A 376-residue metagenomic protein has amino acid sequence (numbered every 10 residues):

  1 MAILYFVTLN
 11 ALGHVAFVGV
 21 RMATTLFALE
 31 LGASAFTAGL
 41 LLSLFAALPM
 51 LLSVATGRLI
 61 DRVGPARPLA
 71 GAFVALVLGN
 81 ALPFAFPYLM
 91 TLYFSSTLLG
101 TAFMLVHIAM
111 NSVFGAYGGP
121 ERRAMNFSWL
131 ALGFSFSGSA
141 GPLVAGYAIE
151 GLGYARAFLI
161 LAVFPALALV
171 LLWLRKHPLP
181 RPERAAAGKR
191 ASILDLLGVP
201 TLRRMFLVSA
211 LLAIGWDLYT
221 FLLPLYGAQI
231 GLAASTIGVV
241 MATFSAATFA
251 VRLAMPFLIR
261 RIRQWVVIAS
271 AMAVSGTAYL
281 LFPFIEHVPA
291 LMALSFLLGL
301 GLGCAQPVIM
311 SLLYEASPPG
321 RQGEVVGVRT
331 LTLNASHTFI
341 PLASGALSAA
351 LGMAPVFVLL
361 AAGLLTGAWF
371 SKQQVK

Functional and structural regions predicted by a protein language model:
M1, H177-F206: Juxtamembrane intracellular "pre-TM" segments in multi-pass secondary transporters
M1-A46, R204, A213-Y226, I230: Helix-loop boundary and gating motifs at the non-cytosolic
A46-V54, G138-S139, S245-F249, L253 (+1 more regions): Residue-level signature of mid-helix packing/kink "hotspots" within the transmembrane helices of 12-pass Major
L52-G64, V251-R263, S348: Helix-to-loop junctions at the C-terminal end of transmembrane segments in multipass secondary transporters
R67-A81, A162, V266-L280: Structural signature of the two symmetry-related core transmembrane helices
M90-L98, A278, P289-L297: Paired small-residue
T97-G133: Cytoplasmic helix-loop-helix junction between adjacent transmembrane helices in 12-TM secondary transporters
V163-P182, F370-Q374: C-terminal membrane-cytosol helix-exit motif in multi-pass small-molecule transporters
